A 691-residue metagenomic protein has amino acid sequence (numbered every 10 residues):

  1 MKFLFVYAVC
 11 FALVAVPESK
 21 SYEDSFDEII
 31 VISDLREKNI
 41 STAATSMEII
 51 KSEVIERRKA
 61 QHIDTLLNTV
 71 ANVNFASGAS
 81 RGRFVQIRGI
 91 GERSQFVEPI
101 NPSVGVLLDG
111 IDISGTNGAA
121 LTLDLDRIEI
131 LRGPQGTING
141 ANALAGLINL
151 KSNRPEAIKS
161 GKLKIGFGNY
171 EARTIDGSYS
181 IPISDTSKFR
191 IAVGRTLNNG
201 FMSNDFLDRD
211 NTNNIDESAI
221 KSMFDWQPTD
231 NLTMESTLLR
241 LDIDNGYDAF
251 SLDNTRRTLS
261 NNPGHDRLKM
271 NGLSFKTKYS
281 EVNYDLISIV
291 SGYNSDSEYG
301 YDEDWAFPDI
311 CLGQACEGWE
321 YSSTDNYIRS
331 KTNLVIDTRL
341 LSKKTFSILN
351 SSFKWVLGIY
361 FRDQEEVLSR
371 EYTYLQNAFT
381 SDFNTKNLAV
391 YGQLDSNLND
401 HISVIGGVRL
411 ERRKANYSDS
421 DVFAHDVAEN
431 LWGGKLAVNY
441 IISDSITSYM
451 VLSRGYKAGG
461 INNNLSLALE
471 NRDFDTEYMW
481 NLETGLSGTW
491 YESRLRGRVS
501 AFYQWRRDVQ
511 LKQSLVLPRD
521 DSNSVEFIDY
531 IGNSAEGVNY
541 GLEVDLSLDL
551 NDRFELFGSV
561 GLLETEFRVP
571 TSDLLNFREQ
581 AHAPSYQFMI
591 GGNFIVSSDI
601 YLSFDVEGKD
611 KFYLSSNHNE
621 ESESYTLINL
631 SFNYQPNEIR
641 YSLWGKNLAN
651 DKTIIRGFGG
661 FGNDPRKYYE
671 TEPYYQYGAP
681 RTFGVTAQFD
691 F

Functional and structural regions predicted by a protein language model:
E28-I29, R507, L556, K611-F612 (+1 more regions): C-terminal beta-signal and adjacent terminal beta-strands/loops of Gram-negative outer-membrane beta-barrel proteins
I63-D64, F84-Q86, R127-I130, N142-G166 (+1 more regions): N-terminal periplasmic accessory domains that precede and gate Gram-negative outer-membrane beta-barrel machines
Q95-V97, S103-V104, D109-P134: Short acidic/polar hinge/loop motifs at secondary-structure boundaries that mediate gating or recognition
F96, D242-T255, D363-V367, K414 (+6 more regions): Surface-exposed extracellular loop regions of Gram-negative outer-membrane beta-barrel proteins, predominantly
S160-K162, F167-N198, M202-S203, L207-N245 (+11 more regions): Transmembrane beta-barrel wall of Gram-negative outer-membrane proteins
D225-N231, L239, K343, S352-K354 (+6 more regions): Structural signature of Gram-negative outer-membrane beta-barrels, strongest in the C-terminal barrel of TonB-dependent
K276-E281, D285-E303, I441, T447-S453 (+5 more regions): Membrane-embedded beta-barrel scaffold of Gram-negative outer-membrane proteins
L341-K343, K354-V356, N397-V404, Y503-W505 (+2 more regions): Gram-negative outer-membrane beta-barrel transporters
